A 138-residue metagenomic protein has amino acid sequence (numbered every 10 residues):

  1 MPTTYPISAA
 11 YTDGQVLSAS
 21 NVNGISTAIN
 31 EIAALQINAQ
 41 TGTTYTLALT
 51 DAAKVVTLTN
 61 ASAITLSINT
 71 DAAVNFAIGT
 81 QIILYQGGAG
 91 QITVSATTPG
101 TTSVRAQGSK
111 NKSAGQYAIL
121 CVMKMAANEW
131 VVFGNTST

Functional and structural regions predicted by a protein language model:
M1-S20, N135-T138: Short, intrinsically disordered N-terminal pre-domain segments
T12, A72-V74, K112: Generic marker of residues within folded, mature protein domains
V16, A106-G108, M125: Positively charged, low-complexity intrinsically disordered regions
N21, I25-T98, M125-T138: Exposed extracellular interaction/assembly regions and N-terminal maturation sites
T98-A114: Terminal beta-strand-rich extracellular "head" domains that mediate receptor/glycan or other ligand binding
K112-W130: PGST-rich, cysteine-poor low-complexity/disordered linker and tail segments that act as flexible spacers
